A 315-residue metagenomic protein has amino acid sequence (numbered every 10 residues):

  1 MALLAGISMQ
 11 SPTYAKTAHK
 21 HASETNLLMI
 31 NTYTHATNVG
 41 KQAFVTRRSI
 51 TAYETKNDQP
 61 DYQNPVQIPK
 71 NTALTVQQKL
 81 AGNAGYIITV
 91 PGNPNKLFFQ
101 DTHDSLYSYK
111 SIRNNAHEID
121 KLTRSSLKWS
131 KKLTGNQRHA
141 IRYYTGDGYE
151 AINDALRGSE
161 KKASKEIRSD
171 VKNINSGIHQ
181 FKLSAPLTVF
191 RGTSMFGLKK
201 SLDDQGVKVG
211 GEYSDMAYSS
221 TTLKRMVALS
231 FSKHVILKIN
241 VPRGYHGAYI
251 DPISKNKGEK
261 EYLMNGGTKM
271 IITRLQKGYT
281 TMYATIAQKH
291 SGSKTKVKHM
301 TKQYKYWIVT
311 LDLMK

Functional and structural regions predicted by a protein language model:
M1-A15: Sec-dependent N-terminal signal peptides of Gram-positive bacterial secreted proteins and lipoproteins
I7, T37-N38, F44, P60 (+7 more regions): A generic structural signal for short, solvent-exposed coil/turn residues that cap or connect secondary-structure
M9-S11, Q67, P186, T268: Generic detector of short, well-ordered, non-transmembrane alpha-helical segments enriched in hydrophobic residues
T17-N95: Beta-loop motif signature
I50, D101-Y109: Structured surface patches comprising rigid loops and adjacent beta-strands/short helices at the edges of well-ordered
G92-D104: A short macromolecule-binding patch
S108-K315: Mono-ADP-ribosyltransferase
